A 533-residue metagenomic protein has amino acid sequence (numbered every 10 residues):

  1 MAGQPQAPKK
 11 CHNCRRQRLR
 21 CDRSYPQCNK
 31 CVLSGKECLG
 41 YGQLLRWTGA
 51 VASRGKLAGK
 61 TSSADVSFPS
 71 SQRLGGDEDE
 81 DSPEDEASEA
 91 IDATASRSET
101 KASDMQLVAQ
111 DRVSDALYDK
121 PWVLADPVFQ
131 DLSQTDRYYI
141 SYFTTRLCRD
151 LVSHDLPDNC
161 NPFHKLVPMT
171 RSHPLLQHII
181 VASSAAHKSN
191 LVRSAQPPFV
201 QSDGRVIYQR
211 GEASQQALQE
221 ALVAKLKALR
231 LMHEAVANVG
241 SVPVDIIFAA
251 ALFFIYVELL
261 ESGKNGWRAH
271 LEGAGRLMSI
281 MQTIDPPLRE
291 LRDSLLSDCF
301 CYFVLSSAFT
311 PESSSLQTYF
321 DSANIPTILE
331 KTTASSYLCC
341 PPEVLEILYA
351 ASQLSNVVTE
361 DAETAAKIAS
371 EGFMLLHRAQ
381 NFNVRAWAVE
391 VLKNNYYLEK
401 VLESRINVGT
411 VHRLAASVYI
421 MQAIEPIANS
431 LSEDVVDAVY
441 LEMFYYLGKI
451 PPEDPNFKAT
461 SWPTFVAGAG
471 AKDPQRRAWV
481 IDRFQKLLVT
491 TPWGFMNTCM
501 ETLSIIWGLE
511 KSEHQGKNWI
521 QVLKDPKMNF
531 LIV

Functional and structural regions predicted by a protein language model:
M1-V242, S262-V533: Intrinsically disordered, low-complexity activation-like regions
A251-E258, P463-A467: Short glycine-rich or small-residue beta-strand-to-loop segments that form or flank ligand, phosphate, metal/Fe-S
